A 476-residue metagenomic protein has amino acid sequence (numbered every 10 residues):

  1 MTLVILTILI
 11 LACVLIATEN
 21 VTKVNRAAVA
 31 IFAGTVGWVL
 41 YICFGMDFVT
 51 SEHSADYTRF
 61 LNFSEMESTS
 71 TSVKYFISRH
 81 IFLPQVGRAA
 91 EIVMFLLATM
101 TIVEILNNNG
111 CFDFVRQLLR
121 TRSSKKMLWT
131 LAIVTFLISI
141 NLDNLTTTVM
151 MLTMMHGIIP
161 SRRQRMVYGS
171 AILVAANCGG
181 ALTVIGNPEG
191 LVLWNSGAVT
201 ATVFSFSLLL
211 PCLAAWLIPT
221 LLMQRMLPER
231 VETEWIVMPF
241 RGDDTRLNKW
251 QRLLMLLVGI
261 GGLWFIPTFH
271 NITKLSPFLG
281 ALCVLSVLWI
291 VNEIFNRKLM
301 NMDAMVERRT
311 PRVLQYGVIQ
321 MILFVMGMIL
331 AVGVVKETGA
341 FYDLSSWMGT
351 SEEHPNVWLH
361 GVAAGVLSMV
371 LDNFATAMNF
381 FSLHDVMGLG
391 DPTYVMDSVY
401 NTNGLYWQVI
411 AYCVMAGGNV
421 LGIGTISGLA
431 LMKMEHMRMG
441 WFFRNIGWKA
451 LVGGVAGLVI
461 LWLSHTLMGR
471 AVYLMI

Functional and structural regions predicted by a protein language model:
M1, T22-R26, H53-Y57, K74-I92 (+8 more regions): Interfacial loop-to-helix junctions that mark the boundaries of transmembrane helices in multi-pass membrane
L3-C13, K23-T71, A89-T101, R252-G262 (+2 more regions): Hydrophobic mid-bilayer segments of alpha-helices in multi-pass membrane transport proteins, especially secondary
V4, R162-M166, S170, L182-T183 (+4 more regions): Juxtamembrane and boundary regions of transmembrane helices in multi-pass small-molecule transporters and channels
L6, A28-F32, V93, L128-I133 (+10 more regions): Hydrophobic alpha-helical transmembrane segments
G37-T50, V86-G87, I138-A175, G179 (+2 more regions): Membrane-interfacial helix-loop connectors
C43-I81, V357-W358, V386-N403, L463 (+1 more regions): Low-complexity, proline/glycine-enriched hydrophobic segments characteristic of transmembrane helices
D56-E67, G87, E104, N109 (+3 more regions): Transmembrane helical segments that form the transport core of multi-pass membrane transport proteins
G87-L97, V203-L221, I272-S286, W407-V420: Alpha-helical transmembrane segments
